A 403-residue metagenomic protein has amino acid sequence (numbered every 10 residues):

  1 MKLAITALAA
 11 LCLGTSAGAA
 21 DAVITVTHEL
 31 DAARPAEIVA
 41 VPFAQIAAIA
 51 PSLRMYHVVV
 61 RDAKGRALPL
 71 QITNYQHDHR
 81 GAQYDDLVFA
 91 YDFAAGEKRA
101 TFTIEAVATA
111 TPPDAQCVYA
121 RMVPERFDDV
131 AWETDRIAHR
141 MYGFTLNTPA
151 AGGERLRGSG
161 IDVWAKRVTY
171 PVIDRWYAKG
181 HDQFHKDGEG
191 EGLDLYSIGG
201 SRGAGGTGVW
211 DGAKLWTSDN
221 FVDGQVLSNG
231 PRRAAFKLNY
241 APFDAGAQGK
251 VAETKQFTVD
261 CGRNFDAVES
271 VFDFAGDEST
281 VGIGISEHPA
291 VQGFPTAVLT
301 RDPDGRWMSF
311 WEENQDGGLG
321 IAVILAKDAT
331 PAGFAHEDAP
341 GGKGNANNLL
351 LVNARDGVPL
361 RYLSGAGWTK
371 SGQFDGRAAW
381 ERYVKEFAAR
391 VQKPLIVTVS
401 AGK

Functional and structural regions predicted by a protein language model:
A4-T15: Bacterial N-terminal signal peptides
A20-A120, F127, G153: Alpha-mannosidase-like glycoside hydrolase catalytic domains involved in N-glycan trimming, generalizing to other
M55-D86, D244-G246, P289-R306, K327-P340: Solvent-exposed beta-strand/loop surfaces of large extracellular or lumenal domains
A82-F93, L325-K403: Beta-strand-rich recognition/accessory modules
R99-A110, F236-Y240, V358-G372, G376: Short, hydrophobic/aromatic-enriched beta-strand segments in well-ordered soluble domains
A108-L215: Solvent-exposed N-terminal domain segments of exported/luminal and surface proteins
A178-C261: Extended, loop-rich substrate-binding clefts of extracytoplasmic carbohydrate-active enzymes
E253-K255, V259, N264-T300: Acidic (Asp/Glu-rich), glycine- and aromatic
